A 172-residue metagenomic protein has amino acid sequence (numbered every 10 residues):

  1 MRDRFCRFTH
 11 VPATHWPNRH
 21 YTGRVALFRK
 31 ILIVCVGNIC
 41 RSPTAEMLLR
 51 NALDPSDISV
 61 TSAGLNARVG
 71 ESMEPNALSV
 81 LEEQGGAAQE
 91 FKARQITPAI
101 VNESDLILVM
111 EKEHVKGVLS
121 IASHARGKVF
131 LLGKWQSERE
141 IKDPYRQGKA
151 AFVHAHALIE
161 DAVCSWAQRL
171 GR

Functional and structural regions predicted by a protein language model:
R2-F8, H15-E103, Q168-R172: Conserved active-site segments centered on acidic
F5, F28, L106, K112-R172: Phosphate-binding/catalytic loops
V11, W16, Y21-T22, R146 (+2 more regions): Compositionally biased, intrinsically disordered low-complexity regions enriched in proline and serine
I33, L108-V109: Hydrophobic beta-strand core positions in alpha/beta domains
S42, E111-K112: Helix N-cap/beta->alpha junction signal
